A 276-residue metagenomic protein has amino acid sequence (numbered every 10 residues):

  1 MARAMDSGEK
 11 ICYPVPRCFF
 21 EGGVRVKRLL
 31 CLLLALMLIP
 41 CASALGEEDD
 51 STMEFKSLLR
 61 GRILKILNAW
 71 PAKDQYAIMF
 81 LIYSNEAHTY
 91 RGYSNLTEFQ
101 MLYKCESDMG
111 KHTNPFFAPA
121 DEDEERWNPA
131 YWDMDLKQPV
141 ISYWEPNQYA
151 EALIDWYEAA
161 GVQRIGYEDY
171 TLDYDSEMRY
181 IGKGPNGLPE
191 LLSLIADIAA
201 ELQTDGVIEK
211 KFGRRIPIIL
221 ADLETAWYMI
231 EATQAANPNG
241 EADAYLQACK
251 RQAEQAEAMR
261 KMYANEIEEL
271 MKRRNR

Functional and structural regions predicted by a protein language model:
R3-R25: Short, Lys/Arg-enriched N-terminal segments with co-localized hydrophobic residues within the first ~10-30 amino acids
G8-E9, E21-G23, G46, P146 (+2 more regions): Short intrinsically disordered terminal tails
L29-L38: Sec-dependent N-terminal signal peptides
A42-E48: Sec-dependent signal peptide cleavage junction
E48-I82: Short N-terminal edge-element motif at the start of the domain
P71-A118: N-terminal interaction modules that seed assembly of large macromolecular complexes
M109-P189: Low-complexity, serine/threonine/proline-enriched polar segments
A199-R276: Glycine-rich, aromatic-bearing surface loops/beta-hairpins
